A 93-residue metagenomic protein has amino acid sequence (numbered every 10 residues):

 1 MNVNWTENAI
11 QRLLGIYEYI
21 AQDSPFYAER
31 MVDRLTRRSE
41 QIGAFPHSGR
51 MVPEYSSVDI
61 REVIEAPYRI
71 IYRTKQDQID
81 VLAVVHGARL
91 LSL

Functional and structural regions predicted by a protein language model:
M1-N2, L93: Absolute protein N-terminus
N2-I60: Basic, Lys/Arg-enriched alpha-helical interface segments
E65-R69, R73-L93: Enriched for short, Lys/Arg-rich terminal
